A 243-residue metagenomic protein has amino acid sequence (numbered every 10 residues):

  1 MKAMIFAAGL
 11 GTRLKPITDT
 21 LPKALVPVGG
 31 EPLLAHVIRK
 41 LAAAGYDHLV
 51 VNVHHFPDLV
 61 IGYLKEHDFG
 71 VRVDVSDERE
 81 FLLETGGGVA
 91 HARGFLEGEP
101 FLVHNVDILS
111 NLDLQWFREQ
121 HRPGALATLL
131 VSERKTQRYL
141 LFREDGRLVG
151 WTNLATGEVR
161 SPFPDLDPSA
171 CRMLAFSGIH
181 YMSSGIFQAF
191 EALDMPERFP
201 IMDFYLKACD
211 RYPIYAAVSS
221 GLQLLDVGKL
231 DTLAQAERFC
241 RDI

Functional and structural regions predicted by a protein language model:
M1-D19, A42: N-terminal nucleotide-binding beta1-loop-alpha1 segment
K2-I5, P27, E31-N105, L114-W116 (+1 more regions): Conserved N-terminal catalytic core of the sugar/cofactor nucleotidyltransferase
A7, V53, L129-S132: Short beta-strand/turn micro-motifs composed of small residues that flank or help shape donor/cofactor-binding pockets
L10, V106-I108: Active-site metal-binding loops of divalent metal-dependent hydrolases
L25, V75-S76, A127, A216: Generic preference for hydrophobic
L102, L109, Q115-R122, R134-K135 (+1 more regions): Catalytic-core segments of class I nucleotidyltransferases/pyrophosphorylases that form NMP-activated intermediates
G124-E133, R138: A short, conserved acidic/glycine-rich loop-to-beta-strand motif that forms the donor nucleotide-sugar/metal
